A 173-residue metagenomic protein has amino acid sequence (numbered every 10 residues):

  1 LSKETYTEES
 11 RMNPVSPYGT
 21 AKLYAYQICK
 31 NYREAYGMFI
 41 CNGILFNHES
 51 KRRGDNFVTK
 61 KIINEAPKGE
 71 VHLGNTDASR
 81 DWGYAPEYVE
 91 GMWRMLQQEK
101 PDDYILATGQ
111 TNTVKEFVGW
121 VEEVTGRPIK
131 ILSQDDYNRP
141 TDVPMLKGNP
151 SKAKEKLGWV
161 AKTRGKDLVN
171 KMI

Functional and structural regions predicted by a protein language model:
L1-N42, S50-D55: Catalytic helix-loop patch of NAD(P)-dependent Rossmann-fold dehydrogenases
Y26, G37, N56, N64-E65 (+2 more regions): General helical structural elements
N31, A35, E65, V124: Active-site catalytic microenvironments for nucleophilic, acid-base chemistry
K60, P67-I173: C-terminal substrate-binding subdomain of Rossmann-fold SDR/epimerase-dehydratase oxidoreductases
